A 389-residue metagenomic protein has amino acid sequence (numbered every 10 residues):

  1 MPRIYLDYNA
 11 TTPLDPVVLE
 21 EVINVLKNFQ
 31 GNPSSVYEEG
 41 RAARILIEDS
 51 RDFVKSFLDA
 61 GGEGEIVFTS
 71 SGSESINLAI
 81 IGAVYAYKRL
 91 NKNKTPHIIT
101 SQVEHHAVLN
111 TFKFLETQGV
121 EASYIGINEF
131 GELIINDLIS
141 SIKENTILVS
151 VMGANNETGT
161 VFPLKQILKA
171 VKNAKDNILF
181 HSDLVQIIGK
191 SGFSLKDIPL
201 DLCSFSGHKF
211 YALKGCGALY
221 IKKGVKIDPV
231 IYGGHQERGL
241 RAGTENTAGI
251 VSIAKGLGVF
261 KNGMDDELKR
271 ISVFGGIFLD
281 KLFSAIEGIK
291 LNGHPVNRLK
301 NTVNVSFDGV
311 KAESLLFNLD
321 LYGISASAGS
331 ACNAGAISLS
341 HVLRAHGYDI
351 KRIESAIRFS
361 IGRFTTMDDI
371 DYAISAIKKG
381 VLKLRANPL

Functional and structural regions predicted by a protein language model:
M1-L389: Pyridoxal 5′-phosphate
